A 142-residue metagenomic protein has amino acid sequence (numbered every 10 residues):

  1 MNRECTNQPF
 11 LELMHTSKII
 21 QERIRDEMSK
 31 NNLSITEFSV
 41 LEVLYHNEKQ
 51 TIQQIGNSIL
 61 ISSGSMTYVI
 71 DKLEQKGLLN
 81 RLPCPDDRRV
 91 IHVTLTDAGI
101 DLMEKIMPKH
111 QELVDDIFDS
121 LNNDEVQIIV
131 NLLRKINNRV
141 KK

Functional and structural regions predicted by a protein language model:
M1-N2, N123-K142: C-terminal regulatory/oligomerization modules of transcriptional regulators
M1-N31: N-terminal leader segment of winged-helix/HTH proteins
N7-L11, N31-E42, T67: Short alpha-helical elements of helix-turn-helix
M14, E42-H46, M107, R134: Short, locally clustered residues in the helix-turn-helix/winged-helix DNA-binding domain
Q21, D71-V130: Charged, amphipathic alpha-helical coiled-coil/dimerization segments
N47-T51: Short capping segments at the starts of secondary-structure elements
I52-Q53, G64, D71, I91: Residues within helix-turn-helix
G56: The alpha-helix within a helix-turn-helix
